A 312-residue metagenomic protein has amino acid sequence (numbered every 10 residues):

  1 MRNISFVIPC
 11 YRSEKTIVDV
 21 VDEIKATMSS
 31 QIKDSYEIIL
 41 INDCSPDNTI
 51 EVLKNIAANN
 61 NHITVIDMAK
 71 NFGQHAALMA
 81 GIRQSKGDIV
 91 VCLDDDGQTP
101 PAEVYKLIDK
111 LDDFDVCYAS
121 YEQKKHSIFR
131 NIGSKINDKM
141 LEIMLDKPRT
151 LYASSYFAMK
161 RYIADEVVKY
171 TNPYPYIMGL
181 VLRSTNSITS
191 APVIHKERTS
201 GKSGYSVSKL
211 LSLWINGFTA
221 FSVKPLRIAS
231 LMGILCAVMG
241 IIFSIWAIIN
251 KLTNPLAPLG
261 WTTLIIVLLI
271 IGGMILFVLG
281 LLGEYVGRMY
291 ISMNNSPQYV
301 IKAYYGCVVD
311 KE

Functional and structural regions predicted by a protein language model:
M1-S127: Structured catalytic core of nucleotide-sugar glycosyltransferases
R12, Q98, V168-N172, V223 (+1 more regions): Residues in soluble alpha-helical coiled-coils and helical-bundle/repeat scaffolds
I24, G81, D95-D96, C117 (+5 more regions): Generic structural signal for conserved hydrophobic packing positions in ordered secondary structure
I38, V52, H62-V65, Q74 (+11 more regions): Residue-level recognition of specific faces of alpha-helices
A58, R83, D109-K110, S134 (+4 more regions): Solvent-exposed polar/charged
I66-K70, Q74-Q84, Q98-P175, K196-I215: Acceptor/aglycone-binding surface of glycosyltransferases and processive sugar-polymer synthases
Y176-E312: Hydrophobic helical membrane-anchoring modules
